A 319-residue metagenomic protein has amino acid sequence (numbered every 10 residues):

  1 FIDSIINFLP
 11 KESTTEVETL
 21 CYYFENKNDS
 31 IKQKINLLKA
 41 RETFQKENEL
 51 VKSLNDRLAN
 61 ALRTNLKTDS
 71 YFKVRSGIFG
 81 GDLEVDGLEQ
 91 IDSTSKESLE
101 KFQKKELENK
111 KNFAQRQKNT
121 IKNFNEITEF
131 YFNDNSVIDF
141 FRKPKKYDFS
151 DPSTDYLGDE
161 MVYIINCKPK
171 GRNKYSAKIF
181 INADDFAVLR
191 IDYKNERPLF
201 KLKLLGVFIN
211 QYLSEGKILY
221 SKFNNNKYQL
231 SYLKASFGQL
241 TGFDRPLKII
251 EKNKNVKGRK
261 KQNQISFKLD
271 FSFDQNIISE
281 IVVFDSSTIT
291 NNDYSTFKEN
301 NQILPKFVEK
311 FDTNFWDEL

Functional and structural regions predicted by a protein language model:
F1-K145, G158, Q211-L319: Surface-exposed, low-complexity/disordered segments and acidic/polar micro-motifs at processing/linker regions
I91, L157-D159, E196, K201: Residues in flexible loops and secondary-structure boundaries
K110, N125, F132-D192: Extended beta-strand-rich segments in extracellular/periplasmic secretory proteins, especially within noncatalytic
K170-A177, I181-L230: Glycine- and acidic-residue-rich phosphate-binding/metal-coordinating active-site segment common to enzymes that handle
